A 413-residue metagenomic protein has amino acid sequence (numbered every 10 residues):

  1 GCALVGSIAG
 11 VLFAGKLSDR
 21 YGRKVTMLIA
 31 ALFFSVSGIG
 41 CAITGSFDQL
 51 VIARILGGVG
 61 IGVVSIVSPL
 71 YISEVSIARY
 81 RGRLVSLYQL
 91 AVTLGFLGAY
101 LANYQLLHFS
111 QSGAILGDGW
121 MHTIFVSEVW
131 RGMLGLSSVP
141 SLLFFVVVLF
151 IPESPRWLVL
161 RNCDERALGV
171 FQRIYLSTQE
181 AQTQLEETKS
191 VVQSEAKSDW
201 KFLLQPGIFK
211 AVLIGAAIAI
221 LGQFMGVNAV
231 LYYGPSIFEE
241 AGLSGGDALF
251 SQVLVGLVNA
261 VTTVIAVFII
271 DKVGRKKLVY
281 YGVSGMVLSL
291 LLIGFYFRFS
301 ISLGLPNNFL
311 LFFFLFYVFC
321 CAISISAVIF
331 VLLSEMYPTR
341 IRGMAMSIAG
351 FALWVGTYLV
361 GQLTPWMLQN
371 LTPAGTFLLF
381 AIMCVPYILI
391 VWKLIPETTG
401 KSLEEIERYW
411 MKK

Functional and structural regions predicted by a protein language model:
G1-R166, V170-F171, V192-K413: Alpha-helical transmembrane bundle of multi-pass membrane proteins
T178-S190: Short, well-structured alpha-helical segments
